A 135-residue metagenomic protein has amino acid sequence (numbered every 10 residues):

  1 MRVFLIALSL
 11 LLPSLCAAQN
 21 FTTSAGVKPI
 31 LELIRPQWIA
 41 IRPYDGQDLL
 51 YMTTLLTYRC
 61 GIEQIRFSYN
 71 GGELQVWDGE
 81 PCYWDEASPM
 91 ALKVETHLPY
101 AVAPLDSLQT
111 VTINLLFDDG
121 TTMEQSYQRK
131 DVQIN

Functional and structural regions predicted by a protein language model:
M1-F4: Positively charged n-region of N-terminal signal peptides that target proteins for export
P13-L15: N-terminal signal peptide c-region/cleavage motif recognized by signal peptidases
L33-T57: Contiguous beta-strand segments within globular domains
Q64-S68: Beta-strand signatures of extracellular beta-sandwich domains
Q75-S88, Q128: Solvent-exposed serine/threonine-rich low-complexity stretches and specific carbohydrate-binding patches
W84-P99: Aromatic sugar-binding surface patches on proteins that engage polysaccharides or sugar-phosphate polymers
A101-L108: Surface-exposed, short loops/turns at beta-strand junctions within beta-sandwich domains
L116-Q125: Short acidic/polar inter-strand loop motif in beta-rich domains
